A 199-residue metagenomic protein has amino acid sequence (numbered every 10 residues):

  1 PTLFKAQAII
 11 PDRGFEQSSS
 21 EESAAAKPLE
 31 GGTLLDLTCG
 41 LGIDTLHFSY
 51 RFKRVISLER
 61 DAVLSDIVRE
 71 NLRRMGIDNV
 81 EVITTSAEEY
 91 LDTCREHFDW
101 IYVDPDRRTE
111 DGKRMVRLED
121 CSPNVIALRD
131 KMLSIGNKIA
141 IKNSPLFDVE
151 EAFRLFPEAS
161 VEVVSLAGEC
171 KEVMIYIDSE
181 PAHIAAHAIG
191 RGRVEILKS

Functional and structural regions predicted by a protein language model:
P1-G32: S-adenosyl-L-methionine
G32-G40: Conserved class I S-adenosyl-L-methionine
L41-K53: Conserved SAM-binding loop of SAM-dependent methyltransferases across substrates and taxa, primarily the Class I
R54-E59: Conserved SAM-binding motif I beta-strand of class I
R60-R95: S-adenosyl-L-methionine
H97, Y102, R107-S199: Class I S-adenosyl-L-methionine
